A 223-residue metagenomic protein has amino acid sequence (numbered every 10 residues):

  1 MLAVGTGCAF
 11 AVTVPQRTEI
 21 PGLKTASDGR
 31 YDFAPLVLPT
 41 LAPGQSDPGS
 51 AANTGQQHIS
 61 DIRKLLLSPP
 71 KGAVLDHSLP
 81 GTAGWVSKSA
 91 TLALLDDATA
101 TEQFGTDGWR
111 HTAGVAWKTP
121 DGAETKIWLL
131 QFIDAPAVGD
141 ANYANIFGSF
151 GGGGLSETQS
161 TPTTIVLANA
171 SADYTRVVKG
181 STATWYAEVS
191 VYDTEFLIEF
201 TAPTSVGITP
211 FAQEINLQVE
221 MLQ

Functional and structural regions predicted by a protein language model:
M1-F10, A187, T194-F196: Hydrophobic alpha-helical membrane segments, chiefly transmembrane helices and signal peptide h-regions, characterized
G7-A113: N-terminal "mature-domain start" segment
L79-T91, E124-L129, F150-V166: Charged, low-complexity, helix/coiled-coil-prone segments
A98-Q103, P136-Y186: Short Gly/Thr-rich strand-loop-strand
F104, A116, N145-F150, Q218-L222: Hydrophobic, Leu/Ile/Phe/Ala-enriched alpha-helical segments that form helix-helix packing faces
H111-D140: A short acidic-to-branched-hydrophobic micro-motif
L129-I133, N142, F200-A202, I215: A mature extracytoplasmic/lumenal domain signature
N169-Q223: Extracytoplasmic/luminal low-complexity segments enriched in Pro/Gly and acidic/polar residues that act as flexible
